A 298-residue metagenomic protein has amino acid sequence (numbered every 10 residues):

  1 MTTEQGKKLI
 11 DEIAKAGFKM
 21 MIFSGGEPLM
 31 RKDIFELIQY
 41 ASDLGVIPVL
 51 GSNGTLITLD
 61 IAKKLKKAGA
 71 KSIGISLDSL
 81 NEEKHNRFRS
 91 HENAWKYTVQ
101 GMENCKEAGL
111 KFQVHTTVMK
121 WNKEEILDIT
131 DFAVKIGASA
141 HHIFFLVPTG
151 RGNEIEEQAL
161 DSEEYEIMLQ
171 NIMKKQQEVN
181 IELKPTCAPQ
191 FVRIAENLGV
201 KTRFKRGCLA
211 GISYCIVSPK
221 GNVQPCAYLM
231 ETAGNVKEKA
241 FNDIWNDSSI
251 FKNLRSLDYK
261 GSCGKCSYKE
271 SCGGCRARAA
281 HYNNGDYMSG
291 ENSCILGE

Functional and structural regions predicted by a protein language model:
M1-T3, L229: Canonical Radical SAM [4Fe-4S] cluster-binding loop centered on the CxxxCxxC motif and its immediate flanking residues
T3-P148, L160-D161: Radical SAM/AdoMet-radical enzyme domain recognition
K8-G25, S249, N253-R255, S262-C263 (+1 more regions): Short Fe-S-cluster ligation motifs
G109, E163-N197, N222-G274, A280: C-terminal accessory region of radical SAM enzymes
V134-K135, S139, E154-N180, F204 (+1 more regions): A structural motif corresponding to the C-terminal lobe/cap of the Radical SAM core domain
G199, F204-L209: Short loop/turn motifs at secondary-structure junctions and domain boundaries
C208-I212, M230: Short, small/polar residue-rich loop motifs at catalytic or cofactor-binding pockets
V217-S218: Short, acidic, Ser/Thr-enriched surface-loop or helix-capping motifs
